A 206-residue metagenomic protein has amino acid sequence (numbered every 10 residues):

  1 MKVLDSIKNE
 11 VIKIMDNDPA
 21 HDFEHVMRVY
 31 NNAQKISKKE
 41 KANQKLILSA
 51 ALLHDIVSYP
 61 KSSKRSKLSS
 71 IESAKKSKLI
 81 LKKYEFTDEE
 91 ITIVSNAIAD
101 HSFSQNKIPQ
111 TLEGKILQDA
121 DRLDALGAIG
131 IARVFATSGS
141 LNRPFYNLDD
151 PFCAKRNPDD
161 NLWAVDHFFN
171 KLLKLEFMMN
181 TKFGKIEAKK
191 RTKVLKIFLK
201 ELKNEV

Functional and structural regions predicted by a protein language model:
M1-D16: N-terminal export signals and maturation junctions of secreted/periplasmic proteins
K2, S6, L48-A51, I93 (+2 more regions): Generic alpha-helical secondary structure signal
L4, K8, Y30, S70-K78 (+2 more regions): An amphipathic alpha-helix signature
K13-D16, K39, S63-T87, H101: Acidic catalytic motifs of isoprenoid enzymes
I14-E40, L53, N106-V206: Divalent metal-dependent phosphate-bond-processing catalytic cores, especially two-metal-ion Mg2+/Mn2+ enzymes that act
Q44-S63, S69, S73, S77 (+1 more regions): His-Asp-centered metal-binding catalytic motifs of divalent-metal-dependent phosphohydrolases/nucleases
I80-K115: Hydrophobic, well-structured mid-protein blocks that either form specific transmembrane helices
